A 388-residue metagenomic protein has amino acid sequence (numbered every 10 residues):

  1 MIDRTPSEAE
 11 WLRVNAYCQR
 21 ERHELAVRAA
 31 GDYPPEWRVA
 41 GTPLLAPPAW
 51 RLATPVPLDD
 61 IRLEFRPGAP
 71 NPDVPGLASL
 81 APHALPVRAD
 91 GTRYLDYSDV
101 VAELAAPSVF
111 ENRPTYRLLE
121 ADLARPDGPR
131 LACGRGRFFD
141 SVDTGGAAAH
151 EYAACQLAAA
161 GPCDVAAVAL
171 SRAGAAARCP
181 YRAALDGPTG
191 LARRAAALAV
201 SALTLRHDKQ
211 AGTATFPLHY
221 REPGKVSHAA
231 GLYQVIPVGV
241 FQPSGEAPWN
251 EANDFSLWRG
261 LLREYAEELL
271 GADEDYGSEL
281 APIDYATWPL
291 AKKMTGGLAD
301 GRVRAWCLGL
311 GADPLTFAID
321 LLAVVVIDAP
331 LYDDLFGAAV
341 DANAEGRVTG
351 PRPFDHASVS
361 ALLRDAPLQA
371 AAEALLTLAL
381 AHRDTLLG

Functional and structural regions predicted by a protein language model:
M1-L232, L362-G388: Alpha-helical and coiled-coil interaction segments, frequently adjacent to or embedded within charge-biased
A197, V235-P237, A318: Short, solvent-exposed loop/turn segments at the edges of secondary structure
A199, W258-L262, D320: A generic alpha-helix preference that emphasizes hydrophobic side chains
Q210-A281: Conserved Nudix-box catalytic region and its N-terminal flanking loop in Nudix hydrolases and closely related
D273-D300: Acidic, glycine-rich loop-and-strand cores that form catalytic or ligand-binding grooves in diverse globular domains
K293-D333: Active-site-adjacent beta-strand/loop module that shapes the phosphate/pyrophosphate-binding cleft
A318-A323, D333-R383: NUDIX/MutT-family hydrolases
